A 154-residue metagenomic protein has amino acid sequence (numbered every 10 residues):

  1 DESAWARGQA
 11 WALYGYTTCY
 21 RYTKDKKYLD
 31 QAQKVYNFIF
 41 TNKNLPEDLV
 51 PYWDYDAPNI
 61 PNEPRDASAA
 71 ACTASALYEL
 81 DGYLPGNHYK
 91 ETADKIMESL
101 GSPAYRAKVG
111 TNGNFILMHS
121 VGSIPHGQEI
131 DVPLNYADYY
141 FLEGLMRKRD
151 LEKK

Functional and structural regions predicted by a protein language model:
D1-K154: Glycan-recognition and catalytic cores of secretory/periplasmic carbohydrate-active enzymes
